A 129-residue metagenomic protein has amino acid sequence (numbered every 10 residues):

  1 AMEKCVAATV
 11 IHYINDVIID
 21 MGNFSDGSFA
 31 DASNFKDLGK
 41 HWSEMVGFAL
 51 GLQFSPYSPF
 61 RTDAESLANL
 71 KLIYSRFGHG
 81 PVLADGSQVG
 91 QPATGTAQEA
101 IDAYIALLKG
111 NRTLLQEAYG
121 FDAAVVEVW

Functional and structural regions predicted by a protein language model:
A1-W129: Mature extracytoplasmic or organellar-lumen-exposed domains after removal of signal/transit peptides
